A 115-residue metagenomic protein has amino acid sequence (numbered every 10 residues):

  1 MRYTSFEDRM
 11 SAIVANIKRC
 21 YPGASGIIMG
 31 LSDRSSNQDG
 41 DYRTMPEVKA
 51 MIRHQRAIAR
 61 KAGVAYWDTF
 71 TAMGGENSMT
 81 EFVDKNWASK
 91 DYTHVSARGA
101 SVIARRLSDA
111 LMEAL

Functional and structural regions predicted by a protein language model:
M1, P22-G23, I27, V83 (+1 more regions): Extended interaction regions within the primary functional domain
M1-S5, D33-R34: Oxyanion-hole/transition-state-stabilizing segment in secreted/luminal serine hydrolases and related acyltransferases
T4-S11, A15, S101, R105 (+1 more regions): Amphipathic, non-transmembrane alpha-helical secondary structure
M10, V14, K18, S25-R34 (+1 more regions): Conserved, well-ordered alpha-helix/loop/beta-strand core segments that scaffold catalytic motifs
K18-C20, A114: Surface-exposed acidic, glycine-flexible loop patches that form ligand/cofactor-binding and adhesion interfaces
Y21-G26, K61-A65: Loop/turn elements at helix/coil->beta-strand transitions in domains of secreted/extracellular proteins
D33-L115: Catalytic His-Asp segment of secreted/periplasmic serine-dependent ester chemistry enzymes
